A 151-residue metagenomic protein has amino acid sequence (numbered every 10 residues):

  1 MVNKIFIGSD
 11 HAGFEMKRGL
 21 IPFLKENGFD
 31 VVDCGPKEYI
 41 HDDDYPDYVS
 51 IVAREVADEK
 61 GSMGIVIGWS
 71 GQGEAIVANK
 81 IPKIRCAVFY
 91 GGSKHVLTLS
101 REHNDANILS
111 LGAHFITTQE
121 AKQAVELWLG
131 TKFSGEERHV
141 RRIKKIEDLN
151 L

Functional and structural regions predicted by a protein language model:
V2, K60-S62, D105: Short, high-confidence coil segments that cap the C-terminus of an alpha-helix and link into the following beta-strand
K4-L20: N-terminal beta1-alpha1 ligand-phosphate binding loop
G8, A12-G13, K94-L151: C-terminal binding/interaction regions
G19-F29: A short, Lys/Arg-enriched amphipathic alpha-helix followed by its capping loop at the start of a domain
N27, I81-P82, N104: Short, structured coil segments at secondary-structure junctions
D30-D42: A short beta-strand-loop structural module common to alpha/beta enzyme folds
G35, V88-G92, L111-A113: Short beta->alpha connector loops at strand-helix junctions that form conserved, small/polar/Pro-enriched
Y48-V88: Helix-adjacent hinge/juxtasegments
